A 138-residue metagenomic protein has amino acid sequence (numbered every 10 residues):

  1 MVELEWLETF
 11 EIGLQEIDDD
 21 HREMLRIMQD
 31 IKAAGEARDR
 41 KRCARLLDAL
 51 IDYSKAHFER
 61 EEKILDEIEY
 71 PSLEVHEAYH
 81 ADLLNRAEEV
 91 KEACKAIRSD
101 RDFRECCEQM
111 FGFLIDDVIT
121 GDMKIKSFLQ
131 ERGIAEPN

Functional and structural regions predicted by a protein language model:
M1-N138: Small-residue-biased structural context
